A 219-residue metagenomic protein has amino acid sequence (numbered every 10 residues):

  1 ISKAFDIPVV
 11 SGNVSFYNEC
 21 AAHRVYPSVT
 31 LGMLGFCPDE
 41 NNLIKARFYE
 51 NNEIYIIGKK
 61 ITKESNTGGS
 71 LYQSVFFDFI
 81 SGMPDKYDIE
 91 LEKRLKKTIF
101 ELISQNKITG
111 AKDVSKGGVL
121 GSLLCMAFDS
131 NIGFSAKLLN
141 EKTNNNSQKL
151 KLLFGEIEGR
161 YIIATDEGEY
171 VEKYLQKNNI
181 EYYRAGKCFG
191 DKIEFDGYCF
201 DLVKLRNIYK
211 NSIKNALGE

Functional and structural regions predicted by a protein language model:
I1, F5, V10-V29, S104-E219: Glycine-/charge-enriched secondary-structure boundary and capping motifs
V25-I89, F100-I103, E158, D166-E167: Mobile "lid/hinge" segments at catalytic clefts and subdomain interfaces of large enzymes
I80-L120: Polyanion-binding loop/helix "lid" in catalytic or ligand-binding cores
